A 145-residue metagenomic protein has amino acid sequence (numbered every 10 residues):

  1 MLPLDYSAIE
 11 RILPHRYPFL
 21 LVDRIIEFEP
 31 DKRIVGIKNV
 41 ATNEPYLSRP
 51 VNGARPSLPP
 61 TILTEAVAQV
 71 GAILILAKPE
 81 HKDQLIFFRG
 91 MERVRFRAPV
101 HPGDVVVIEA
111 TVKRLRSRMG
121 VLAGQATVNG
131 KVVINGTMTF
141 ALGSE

Functional and structural regions predicted by a protein language model:
M1-P3, G71-E109, V133-A141: Hydrophobic beta-strand-centered segment that forms part of the acyl-chain substrate-binding groove
L2, P30, H101-D104, K113-E145: HotDog/MaoC-like acyl-thioester-processing domains
L4-R16: Short aromatic-glycine motifs in intrinsically disordered, low-complexity regions
Y17-L58: Catalytic strand-loop segment that frames the active site of acyl-thioester-processing enzymes
D23-I26, E92, R97, E109-K113 (+1 more regions): Conserved positions in beta-strands of structured domains
V35-I37, E109, A123-Q125: Beta-strand residues in well-ordered beta-sheet regions across diverse protein folds
S48-I75, F88: Compact, glycine-rich, soluble single-domain proteins
